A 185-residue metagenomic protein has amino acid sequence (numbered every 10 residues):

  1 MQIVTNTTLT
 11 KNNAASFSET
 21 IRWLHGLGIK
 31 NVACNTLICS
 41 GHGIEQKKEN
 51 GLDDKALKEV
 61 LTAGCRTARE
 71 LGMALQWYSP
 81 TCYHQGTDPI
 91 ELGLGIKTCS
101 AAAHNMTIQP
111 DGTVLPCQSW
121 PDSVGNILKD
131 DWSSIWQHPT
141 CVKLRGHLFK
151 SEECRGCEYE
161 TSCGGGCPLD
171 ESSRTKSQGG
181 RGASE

Functional and structural regions predicted by a protein language model:
M1-S119, S123-V124: Radical SAM enzyme [4Fe-4S]-AdoMet core and its adjacent flexible, acidic and glycine-rich loops/tails across
P89-I90, I96, V114, S119-E185: Flexible mid-to-C-terminal extensions adjoining Fe-S/redox cofactors in radical SAM and related proteins
